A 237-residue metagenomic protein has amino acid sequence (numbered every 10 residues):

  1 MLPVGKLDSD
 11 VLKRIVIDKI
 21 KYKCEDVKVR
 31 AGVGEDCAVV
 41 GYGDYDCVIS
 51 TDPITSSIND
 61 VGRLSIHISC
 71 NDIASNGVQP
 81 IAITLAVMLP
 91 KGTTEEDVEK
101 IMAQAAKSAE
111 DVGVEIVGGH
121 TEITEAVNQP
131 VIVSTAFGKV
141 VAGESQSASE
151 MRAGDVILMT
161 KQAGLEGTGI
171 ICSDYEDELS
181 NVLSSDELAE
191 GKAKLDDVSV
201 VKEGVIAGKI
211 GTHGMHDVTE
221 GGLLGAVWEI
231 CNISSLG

Functional and structural regions predicted by a protein language model:
M1-G237: Helix-biased detector of long, well-ordered alpha-helical tracts
